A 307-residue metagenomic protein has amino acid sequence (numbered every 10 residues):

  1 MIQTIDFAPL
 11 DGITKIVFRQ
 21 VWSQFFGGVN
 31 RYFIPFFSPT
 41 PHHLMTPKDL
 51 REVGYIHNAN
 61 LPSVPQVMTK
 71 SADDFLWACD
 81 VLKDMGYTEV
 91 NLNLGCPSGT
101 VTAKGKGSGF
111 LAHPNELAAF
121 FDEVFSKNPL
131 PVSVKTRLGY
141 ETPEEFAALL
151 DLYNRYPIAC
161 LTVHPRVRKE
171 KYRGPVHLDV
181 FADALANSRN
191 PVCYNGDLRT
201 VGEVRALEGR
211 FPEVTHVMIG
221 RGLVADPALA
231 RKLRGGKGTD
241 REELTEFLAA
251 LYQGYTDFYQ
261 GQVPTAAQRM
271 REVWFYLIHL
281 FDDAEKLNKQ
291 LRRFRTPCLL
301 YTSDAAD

Functional and structural regions predicted by a protein language model:
I5-A8, Y32-I34, S63-V67, V90 (+4 more regions): Hydrophobic faces of well-ordered beta-strands that scaffold small-molecule active sites in alpha/beta enzyme cores
L10-V81: Glycine-rich, positively charged N-terminal anion/phosphate-binding segment
G12, T136-T142, C193-G202, R221-L223: Glycine-rich beta-to-alpha transition loops that act as phosphate-gripper elements at the mouths of alpha/beta enzyme
H43-L44, G99-F121, E170-F181: Active-site-adjacent beta->alpha loops and helix N-cap segments on the catalytic face of soluble alpha/beta enzymes
F75-V81, E144-L149, L198-T215: Catalytic cores of alpha/beta
D80-V90, F120-E170, G174-N187: Alpha/beta enzyme core
L94, P165, E213-A230: Glycine-rich phosphate-binding active-site loops on the catalytic face of alpha/beta enzymes
Y301-D307: Conserved small/polar residues in nucleotide/adenosyl-binding loops
